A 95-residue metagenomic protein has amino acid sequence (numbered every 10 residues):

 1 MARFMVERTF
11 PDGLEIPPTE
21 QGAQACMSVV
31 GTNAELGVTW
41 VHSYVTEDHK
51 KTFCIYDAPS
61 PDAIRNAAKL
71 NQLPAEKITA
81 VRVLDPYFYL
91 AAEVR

Functional and structural regions predicted by a protein language model:
M1-A34, T39-V41, T46, K50 (+1 more regions): Short S/T/G/P-rich N-terminal loop/turn motif that feeds into the first structured element of a domain
A23, D57-A58: Short alpha-helix boundary/capping motifs
A58-L84: An amphipathic, aromatic/His-enriched active-site/gating alpha helix that lines ligand/cofactor pockets
